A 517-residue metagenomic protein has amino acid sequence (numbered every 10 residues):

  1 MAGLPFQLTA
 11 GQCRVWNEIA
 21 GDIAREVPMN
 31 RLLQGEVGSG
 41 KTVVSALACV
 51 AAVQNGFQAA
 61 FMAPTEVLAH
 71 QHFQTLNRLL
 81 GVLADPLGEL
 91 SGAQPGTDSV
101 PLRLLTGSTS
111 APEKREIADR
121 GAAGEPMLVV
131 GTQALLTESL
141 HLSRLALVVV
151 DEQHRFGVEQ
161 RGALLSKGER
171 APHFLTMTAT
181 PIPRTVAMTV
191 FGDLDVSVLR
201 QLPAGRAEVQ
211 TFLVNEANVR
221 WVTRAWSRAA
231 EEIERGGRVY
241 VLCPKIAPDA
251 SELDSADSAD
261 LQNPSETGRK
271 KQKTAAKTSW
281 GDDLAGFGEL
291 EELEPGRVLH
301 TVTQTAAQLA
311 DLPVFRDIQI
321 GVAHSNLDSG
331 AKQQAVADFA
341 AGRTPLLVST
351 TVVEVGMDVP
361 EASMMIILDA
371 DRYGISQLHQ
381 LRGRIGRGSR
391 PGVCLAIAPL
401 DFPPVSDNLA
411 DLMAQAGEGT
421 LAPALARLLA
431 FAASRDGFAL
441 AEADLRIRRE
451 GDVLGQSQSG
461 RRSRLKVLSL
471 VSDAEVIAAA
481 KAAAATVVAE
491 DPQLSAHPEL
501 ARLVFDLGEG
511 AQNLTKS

Functional and structural regions predicted by a protein language model:
M1-A60: Pre-Walker A segment
G11, S45, H72-F73, K114 (+6 more regions): Conserved ATPase-coupling elements of RecA-like P-loop NTPase cores
N30, V44-F73, L83-V100: Conserved SF1/SF2 helicase motif Ia
G56-A60, P101, G124-L128, R144-L147 (+6 more regions): Loop/turn-to-beta-strand initiation segments
H70-N77, L142-L147, Q153-F212, A217-R238: Post-DEXD/H (motif II) to motif III coupling segment of the RecA-like Helicase ATP-binding lobe
H70-V82, G88-S91, E113-R120, T305-Q308: Short amphipathic alpha-helical segment within the helicase RecA-like ATPase core that mediates nucleic-acid
P95-V100, L105-V129, T137-L145, D328-L346: Conserved motor-coupling elements within RecA-like helicase/translocase cores
N218-R238, A259-S517: C-terminal helicase module of SF1/SF2 nucleic-acid helicases/translocases
